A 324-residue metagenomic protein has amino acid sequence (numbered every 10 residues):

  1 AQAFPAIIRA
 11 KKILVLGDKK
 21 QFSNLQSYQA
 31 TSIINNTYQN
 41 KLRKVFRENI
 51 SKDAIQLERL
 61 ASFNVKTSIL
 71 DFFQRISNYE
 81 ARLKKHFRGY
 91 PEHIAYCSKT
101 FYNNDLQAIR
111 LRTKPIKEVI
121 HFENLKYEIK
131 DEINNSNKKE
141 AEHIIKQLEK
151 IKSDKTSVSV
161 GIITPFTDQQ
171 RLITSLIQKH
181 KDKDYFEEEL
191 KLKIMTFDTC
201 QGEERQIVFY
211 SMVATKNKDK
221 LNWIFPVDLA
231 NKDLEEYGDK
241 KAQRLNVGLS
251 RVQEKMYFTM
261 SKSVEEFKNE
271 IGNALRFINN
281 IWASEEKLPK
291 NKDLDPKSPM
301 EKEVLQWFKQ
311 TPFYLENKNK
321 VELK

Functional and structural regions predicted by a protein language model:
A1-F4, N24-S27: Conserved ATPase-coupling elements of RecA-like P-loop NTPase cores
Q2-K12: Short, conserved "post-DEAD/DEAH" coupling segment immediately C-terminal to helicase motif II within the SF2/RecA-like
K12-G17, F258-T259: Structural recognition of the conserved hydrophobic beta-strand(s) that form the central parallel beta-sheet of P-loop
D18, L83, G202: Active-site glycine-centered loops adjacent to acidic/histidine catalytic or metal-binding residues that shape
L25, Q29-A81, K220-L323: Helicase C-terminal subdomain and adjacent C-terminal extension
R75-H121, S263-E265: Coupling/hinge elements of helicase-like and P-loop NTPase modules
T100-Q178: Conserved helicase/translocase motor-coupling segment
S153-G161, Q170-L190, M195-S250, K262-F267 (+1 more regions): Conserved helicase C-terminal RecA-like lobe
